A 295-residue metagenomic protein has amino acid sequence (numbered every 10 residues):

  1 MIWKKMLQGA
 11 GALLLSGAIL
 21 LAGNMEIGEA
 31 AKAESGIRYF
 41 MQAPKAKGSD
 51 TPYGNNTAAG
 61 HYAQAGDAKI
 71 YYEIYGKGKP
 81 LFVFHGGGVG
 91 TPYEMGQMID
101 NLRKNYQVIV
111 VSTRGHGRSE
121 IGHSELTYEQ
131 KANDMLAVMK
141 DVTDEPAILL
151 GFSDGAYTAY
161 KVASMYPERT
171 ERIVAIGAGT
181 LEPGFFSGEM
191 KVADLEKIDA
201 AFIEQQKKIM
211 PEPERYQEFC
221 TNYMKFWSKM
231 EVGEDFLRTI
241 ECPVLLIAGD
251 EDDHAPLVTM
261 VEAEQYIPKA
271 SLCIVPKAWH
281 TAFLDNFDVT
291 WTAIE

Functional and structural regions predicted by a protein language model:
A68-R118: Conserved HGGG/HGGXW glycine-rich cap/lid loop of the alpha/beta-hydrolase fold
V110-L150: Active-site loop/oxyanion-hole signature of alpha/beta-hydrolase fold enzymes
Y157-M165, T170-I203: Flexible "cap/lid" loop of the alpha/beta hydrolase fold
T221-F236: Active-site nucleophile elbow and catalytic-triad environment of alpha/beta-hydrolase enzymes
I240, L246-A248: Short beta-strand/loop motif that positions the catalytic acidic residue of the alpha/beta-hydrolase fold
C242, P256-Q265: Short alpha-helix in the alpha/beta-hydrolase fold that links the catalytic acid
E251-A255, H280-T281: Acidic catalytic loop of the alpha/beta-hydrolase fold
A278-W291: Catalytic histidine-centered segment of alpha/beta-hydrolase-like enzymes
